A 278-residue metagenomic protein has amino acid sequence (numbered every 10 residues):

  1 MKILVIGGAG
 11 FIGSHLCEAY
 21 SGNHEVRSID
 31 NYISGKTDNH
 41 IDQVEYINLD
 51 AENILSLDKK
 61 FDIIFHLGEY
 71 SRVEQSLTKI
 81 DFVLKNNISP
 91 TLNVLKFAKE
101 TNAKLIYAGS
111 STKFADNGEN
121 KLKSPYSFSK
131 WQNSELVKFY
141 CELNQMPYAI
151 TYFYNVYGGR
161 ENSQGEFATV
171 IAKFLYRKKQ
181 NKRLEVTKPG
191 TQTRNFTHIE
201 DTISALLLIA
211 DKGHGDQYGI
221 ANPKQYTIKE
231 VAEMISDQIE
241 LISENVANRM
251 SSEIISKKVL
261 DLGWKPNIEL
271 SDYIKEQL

Functional and structural regions predicted by a protein language model:
M1-Y154: N-terminal Rossmann-like NAD(P)+-binding domain of SDR-like oxidoreductases, especially those catalyzing
E52, T78, N86-S89, S124 (+6 more regions): Residue-level signal for the nucleotide or nucleotide-sugar donor/cofactor binding architecture
T91, I171-A172, I228, A232: A general structural signal for well-ordered alpha-helical segments in protein cores
V94, V137, F174, K258-L260: Structural element of the ATP-grasp superfamily
N117, G159-N162, K229, K258: Short beta-loop-alpha junction of Rossmann-like oxidoreductase domains
P125-S127, E135-R194, I199-S204, A210 (+1 more regions): NAD(P)-dependent short-chain dehydrogenase/reductase
K179-L278: C-terminal substrate-binding subdomain of Rossmann-fold SDR/epimerase-dehydratase oxidoreductases
